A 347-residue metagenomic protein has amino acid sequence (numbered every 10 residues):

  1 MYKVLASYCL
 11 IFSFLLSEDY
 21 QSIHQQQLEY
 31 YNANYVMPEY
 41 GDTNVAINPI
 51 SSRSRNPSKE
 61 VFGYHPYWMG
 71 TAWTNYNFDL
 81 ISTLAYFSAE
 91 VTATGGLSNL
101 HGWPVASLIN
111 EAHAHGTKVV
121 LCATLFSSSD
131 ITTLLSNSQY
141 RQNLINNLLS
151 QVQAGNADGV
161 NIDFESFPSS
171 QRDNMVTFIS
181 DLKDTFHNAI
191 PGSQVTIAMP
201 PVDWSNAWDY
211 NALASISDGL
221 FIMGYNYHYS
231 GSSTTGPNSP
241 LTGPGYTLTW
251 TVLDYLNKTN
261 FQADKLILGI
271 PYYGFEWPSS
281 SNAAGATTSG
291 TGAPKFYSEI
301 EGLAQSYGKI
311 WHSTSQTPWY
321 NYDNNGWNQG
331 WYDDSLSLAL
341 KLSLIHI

Functional and structural regions predicted by a protein language model:
V4-S13: Sec-dependent N-terminal signal peptides
E18-V152: Glycan-recognition patch characteristic of GH18 chitinases/ENGases and related GlcNAc/peptidoglycan-binding proteins
Q25-S52, K265, I270-L342: Glycan-binding loop/region signatures in secreted carbohydrate-active enzymes
S54-P57, N75-L80, A112-H115, Q153-N156 (+4 more regions): Extracellular/periplasmic catalytic domains that process cell-envelope and extracellular macromolecules
V61-G63, L84-Y86, V119-A123, V160-I162 (+3 more regions): Hydrophobic faces of well-ordered beta-strands that scaffold small-molecule active sites in alpha/beta enzyme cores
N77-Y86, S138-F164, D209-Y227: Structural recognition of alpha->loop->beta junctions
T94-W103, N146, F167-L303: Substrate-binding surface in catalytic domains of secreted glycosidases
H346-I347: Conserved small/polar residues in nucleotide/adenosyl-binding loops
